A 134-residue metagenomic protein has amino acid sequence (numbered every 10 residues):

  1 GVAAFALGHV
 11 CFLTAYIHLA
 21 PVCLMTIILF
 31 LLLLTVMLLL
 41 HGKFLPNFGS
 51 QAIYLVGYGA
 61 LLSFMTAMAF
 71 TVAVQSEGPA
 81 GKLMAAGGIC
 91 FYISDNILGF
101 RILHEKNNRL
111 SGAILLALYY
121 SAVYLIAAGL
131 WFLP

Functional and structural regions predicted by a protein language model:
G1-P134: Polytopic alpha-helical membrane-helix bundles and their juxtamembrane interface segments in multi-pass membrane
